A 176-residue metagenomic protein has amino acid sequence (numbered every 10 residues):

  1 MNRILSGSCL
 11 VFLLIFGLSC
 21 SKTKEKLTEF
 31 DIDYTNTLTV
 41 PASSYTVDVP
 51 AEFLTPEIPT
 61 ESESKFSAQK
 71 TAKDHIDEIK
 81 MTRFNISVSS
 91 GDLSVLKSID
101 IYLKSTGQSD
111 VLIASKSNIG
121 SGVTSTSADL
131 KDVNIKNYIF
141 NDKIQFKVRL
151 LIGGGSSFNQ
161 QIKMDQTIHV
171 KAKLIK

Functional and structural regions predicted by a protein language model:
M1-C9: Bacterial N-terminal signal peptides that target proteins for export
F16-S19: C-terminal motif of bacterial Sec signal peptides marking the signal peptidase cleavage site
S21-K24: Bacterial signal peptide processing site
V40-D77: Post-signal-peptide N-terminal segment of Sec-exported extracytoplasmic proteins
D77-G91: A short beta-strand element within beta-rich, extracytoplasmic domains of secreted/secretory-pathway proteins
S87-K97, G154-S157: Extended, low-complexity, turn-rich repeat/linker tracts enriched in Gly/Pro/Ser/Thr and Asp/Glu that occur
L93-S109: Short, surface-exposed beta-strand/strand-loop-strand elements in extracellular ectodomains
T126-T167: Cysteine-clustered segments with highest specificity for TGF-beta superfamily mature ligands
